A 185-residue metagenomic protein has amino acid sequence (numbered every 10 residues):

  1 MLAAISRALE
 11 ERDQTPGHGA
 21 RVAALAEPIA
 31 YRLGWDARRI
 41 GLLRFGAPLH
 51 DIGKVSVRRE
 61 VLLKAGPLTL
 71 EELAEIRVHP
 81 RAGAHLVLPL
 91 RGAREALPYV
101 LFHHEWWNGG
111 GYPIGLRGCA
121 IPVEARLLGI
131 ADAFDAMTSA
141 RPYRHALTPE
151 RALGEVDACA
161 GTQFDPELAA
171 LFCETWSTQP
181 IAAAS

Functional and structural regions predicted by a protein language model:
M1-S185: Histidine- and acidic-residue-rich, metal-dependent catalytic cores
